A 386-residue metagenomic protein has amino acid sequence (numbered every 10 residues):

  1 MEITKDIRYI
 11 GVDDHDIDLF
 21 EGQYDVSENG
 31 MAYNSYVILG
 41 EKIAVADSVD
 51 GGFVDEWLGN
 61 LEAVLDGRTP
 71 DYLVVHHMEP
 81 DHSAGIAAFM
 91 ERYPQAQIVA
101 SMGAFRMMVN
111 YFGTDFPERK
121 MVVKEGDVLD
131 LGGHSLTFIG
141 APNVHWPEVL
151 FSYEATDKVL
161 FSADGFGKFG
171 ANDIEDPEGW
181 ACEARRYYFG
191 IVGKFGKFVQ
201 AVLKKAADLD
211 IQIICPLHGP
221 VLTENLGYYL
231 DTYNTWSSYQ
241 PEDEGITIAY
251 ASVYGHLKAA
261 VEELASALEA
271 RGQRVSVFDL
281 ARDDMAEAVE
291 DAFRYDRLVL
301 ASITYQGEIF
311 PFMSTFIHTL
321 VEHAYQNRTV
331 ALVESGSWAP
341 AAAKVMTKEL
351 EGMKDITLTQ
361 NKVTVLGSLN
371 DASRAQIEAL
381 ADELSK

Functional and structural regions predicted by a protein language model:
E2-E62, F151-E154, K158-S162, L257: Conserved beta-strand hairpin/beta-sheet module of binuclear metal-dependent hydrolase folds, prominently
E2-K5, A100-V149, F195-A201: Metallo-beta-lactamase
V37, F151-C215, T223-Y250: Metal-dependent phosphodiesterase/nuclease catalytic metal-binding core
E41, G52-V99: Active-site metal-binding motif and surrounding structural segment of the metallo-beta-lactamase
K42-A44, Y72, H134, K158-F161 (+3 more regions): Structural motif
A46-S48, P70-M78, I98-S101, L160-D164 (+1 more regions): Active-site neighborhood of phospho(di)ester-bond hydrolases with catalytic His/Asp-centered motifs
N172-I214, H218-V221, E263-F278, A288-K386: FMN-binding flavodoxin-like domain, especially the glycine-rich phosphate-binding loop
A249-R271: Short, charged N-terminal beta->alpha structural module
